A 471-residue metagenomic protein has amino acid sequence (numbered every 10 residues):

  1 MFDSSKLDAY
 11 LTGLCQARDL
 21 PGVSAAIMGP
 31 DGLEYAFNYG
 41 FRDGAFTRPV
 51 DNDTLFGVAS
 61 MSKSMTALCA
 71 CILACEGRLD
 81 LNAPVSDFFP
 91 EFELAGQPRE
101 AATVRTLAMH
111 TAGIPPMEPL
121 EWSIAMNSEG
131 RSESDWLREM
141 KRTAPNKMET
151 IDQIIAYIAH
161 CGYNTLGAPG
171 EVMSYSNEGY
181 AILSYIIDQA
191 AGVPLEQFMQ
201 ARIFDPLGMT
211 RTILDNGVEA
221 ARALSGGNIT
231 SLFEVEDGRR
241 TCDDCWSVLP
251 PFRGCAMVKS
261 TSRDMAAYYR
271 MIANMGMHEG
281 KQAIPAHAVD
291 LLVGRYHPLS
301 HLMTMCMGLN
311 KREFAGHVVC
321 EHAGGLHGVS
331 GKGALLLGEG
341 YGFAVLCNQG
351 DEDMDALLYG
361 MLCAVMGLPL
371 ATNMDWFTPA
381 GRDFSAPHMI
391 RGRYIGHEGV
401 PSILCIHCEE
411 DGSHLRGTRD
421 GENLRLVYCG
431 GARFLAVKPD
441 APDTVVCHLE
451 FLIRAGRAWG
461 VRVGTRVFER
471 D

Functional and structural regions predicted by a protein language model:
M1-F41, M126-N127, D188-Q189, V193-A201 (+2 more regions): Catalytic loop of the DD-peptidase/beta-lactamase superfamily, centered on the K-T-G motif and neighboring
G22-S24, P84, V172, I213: Residues at or immediately flanking beta-strands
G29, F41-N177, A191-V193, R222 (+1 more regions): Active-site-proximal loop and beta-strand segments within enzyme catalytic domains
E34-A36, F92-A101, M109-P119, P206-G217 (+3 more regions): Secretory-pathway/luminal and periplasmic proteins that interact with or process carbohydrate-rich
S64-C69, E178-Y185, S262-A267: Short amphipathic alpha-helical face segments that pack within enzyme cores and frequently flank/anchor catalytic
M65, I72-P90, A190-V218, G280-V289: Short, well-structured active-site flanking segments
I114-P115, Y180, G350-D351: Solvent-exposed loop/turn segments at secondary-structure junctions within structured extracellular/periplasmic domains
E118-I124, G170-M173, D215-V218, A283-I284 (+1 more regions): Short coil/turn segments at secondary-structure boundaries
